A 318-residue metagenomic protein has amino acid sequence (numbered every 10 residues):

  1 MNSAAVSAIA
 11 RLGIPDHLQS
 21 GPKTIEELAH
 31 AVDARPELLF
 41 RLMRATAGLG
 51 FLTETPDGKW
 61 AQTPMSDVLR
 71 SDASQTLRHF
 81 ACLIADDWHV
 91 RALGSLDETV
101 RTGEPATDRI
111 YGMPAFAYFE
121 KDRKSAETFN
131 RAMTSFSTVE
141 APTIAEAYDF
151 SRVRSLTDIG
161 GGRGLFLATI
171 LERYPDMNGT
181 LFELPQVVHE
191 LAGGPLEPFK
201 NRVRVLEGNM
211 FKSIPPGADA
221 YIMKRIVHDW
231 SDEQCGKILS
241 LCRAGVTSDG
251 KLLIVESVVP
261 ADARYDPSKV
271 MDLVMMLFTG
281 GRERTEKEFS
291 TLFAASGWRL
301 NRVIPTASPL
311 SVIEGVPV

Functional and structural regions predicted by a protein language model:
M1-P56, M65, F150-V318: Alpha-helical subdomain
M1-S155: Conserved Class I S-adenosyl-L-methionine-dependent methyltransferase catalytic core
